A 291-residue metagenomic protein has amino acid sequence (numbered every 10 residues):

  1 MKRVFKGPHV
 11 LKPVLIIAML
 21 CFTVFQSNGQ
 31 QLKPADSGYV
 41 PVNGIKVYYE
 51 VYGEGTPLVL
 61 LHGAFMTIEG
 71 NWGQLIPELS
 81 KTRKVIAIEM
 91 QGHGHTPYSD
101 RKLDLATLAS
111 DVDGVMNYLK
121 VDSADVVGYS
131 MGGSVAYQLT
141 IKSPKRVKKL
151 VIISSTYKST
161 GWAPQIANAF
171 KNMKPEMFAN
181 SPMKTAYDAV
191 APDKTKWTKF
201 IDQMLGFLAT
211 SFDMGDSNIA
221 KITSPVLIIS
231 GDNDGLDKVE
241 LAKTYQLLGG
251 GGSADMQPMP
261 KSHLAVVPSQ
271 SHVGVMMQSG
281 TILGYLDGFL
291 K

Functional and structural regions predicted by a protein language model:
K2-L58, T82, K291: Alpha/beta-hydrolase fold catalytic core
I45-H95: Conserved HGGG/HGGXW glycine-rich cap/lid loop of the alpha/beta-hydrolase fold
A87-V127, M276: Active-site loop/oxyanion-hole signature of alpha/beta-hydrolase fold enzymes
S134-K142, K148-K184: Flexible "cap/lid" loop of the alpha/beta hydrolase fold
Q203-N218: Active-site nucleophile elbow and catalytic-triad environment of alpha/beta-hydrolase enzymes
I222, I228-S230: Short beta-strand/loop motif that positions the catalytic acidic residue of the alpha/beta-hydrolase fold
G235-K243, V275: Conserved alpha/beta-hydrolase "acid-adjacent" motif
P260-K291: Catalytic active-site module of serine/aspartate enzymes centered on a nucleophile-bearing elbow/loop
